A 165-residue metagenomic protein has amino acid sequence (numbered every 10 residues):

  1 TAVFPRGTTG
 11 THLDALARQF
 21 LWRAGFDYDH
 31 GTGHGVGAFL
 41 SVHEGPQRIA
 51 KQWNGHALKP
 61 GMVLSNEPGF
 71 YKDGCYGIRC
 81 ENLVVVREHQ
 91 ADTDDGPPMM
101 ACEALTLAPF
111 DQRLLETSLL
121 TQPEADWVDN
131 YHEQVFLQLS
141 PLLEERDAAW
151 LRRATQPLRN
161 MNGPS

Functional and structural regions predicted by a protein language model:
T1-S165: Active-site neighborhoods and metal-handling regions in enzymes and metal-associated proteins
